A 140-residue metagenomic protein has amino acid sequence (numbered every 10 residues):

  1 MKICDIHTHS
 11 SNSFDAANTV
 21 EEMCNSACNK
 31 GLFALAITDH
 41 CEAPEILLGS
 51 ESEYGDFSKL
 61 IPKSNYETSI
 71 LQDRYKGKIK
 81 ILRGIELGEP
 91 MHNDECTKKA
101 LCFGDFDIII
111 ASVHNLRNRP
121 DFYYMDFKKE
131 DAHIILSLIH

Functional and structural regions predicted by a protein language model:
M1-M91, A100: An N-terminally biased module of ancient metal coordination in phosphate/nucleic-acid-related enzymes
C41-S58, I110-I135: Active-site gating loops and adjacent loop-to-helix segments of metal-dependent hydrolytic enzymes
E89-N93, R117-P120: Short, well-ordered, mixed-charge alpha-helical segments that flank or form enzyme active sites
E95-T97: Alpha-helical scaffolding within the catalytic cores of extracellular/periplasmic polymer-degrading hydrolases
F103-I108: Glycine-enriched alpha-helix->loop->beta-strand junction motifs that scaffold or abut catalytic
H140: Conserved small/polar residues in nucleotide/adenosyl-binding loops
